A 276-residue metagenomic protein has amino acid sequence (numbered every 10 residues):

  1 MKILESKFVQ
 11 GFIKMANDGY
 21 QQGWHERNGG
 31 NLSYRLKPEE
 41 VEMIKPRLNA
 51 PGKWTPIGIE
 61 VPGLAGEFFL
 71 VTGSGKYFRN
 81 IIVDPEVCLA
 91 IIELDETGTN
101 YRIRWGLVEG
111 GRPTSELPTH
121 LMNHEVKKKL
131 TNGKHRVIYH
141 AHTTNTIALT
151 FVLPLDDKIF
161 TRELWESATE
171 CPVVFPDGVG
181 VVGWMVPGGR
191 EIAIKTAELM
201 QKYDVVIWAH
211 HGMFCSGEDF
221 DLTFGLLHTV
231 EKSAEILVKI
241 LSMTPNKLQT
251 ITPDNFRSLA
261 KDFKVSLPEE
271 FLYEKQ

Functional and structural regions predicted by a protein language model:
M1-Q276: Glycine-rich flexible loops
